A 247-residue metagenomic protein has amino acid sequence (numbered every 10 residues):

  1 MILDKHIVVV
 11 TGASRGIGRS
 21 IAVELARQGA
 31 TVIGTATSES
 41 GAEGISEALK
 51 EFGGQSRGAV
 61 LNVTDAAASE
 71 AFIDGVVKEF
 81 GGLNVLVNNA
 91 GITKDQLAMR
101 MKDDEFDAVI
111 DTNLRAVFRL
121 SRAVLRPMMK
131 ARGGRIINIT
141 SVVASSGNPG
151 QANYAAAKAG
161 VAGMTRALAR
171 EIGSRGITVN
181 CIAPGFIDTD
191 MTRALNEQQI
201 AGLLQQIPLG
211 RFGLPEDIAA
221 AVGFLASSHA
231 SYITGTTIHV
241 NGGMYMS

Functional and structural regions predicted by a protein language model:
I7, S14-R15: Conserved glycine-rich cofactor-binding loop
Q28-G44: Conserved glycine-rich Rossmann-like NAD(P)H-binding loop of the short-chain dehydrogenase/reductase
L97-A98, K102-I110, T192, L203: Substrate-binding pocket helix/loop in short-chain dehydrogenase/reductase
S121, A157, T165: Active-site helix of classical SDR
R126, R170-S174, S231: Alpha-helical segment proximal to the catalytic Tyr-Lys
S141: Residue(s) in the substrate-gating loop at a strand-loop-helix junction that position the organic substrate next
G173, T178, I233-G235, N241: Short, small/polar-rich loop/turn modules that mediate ligand/substrate recognition or access, typified
